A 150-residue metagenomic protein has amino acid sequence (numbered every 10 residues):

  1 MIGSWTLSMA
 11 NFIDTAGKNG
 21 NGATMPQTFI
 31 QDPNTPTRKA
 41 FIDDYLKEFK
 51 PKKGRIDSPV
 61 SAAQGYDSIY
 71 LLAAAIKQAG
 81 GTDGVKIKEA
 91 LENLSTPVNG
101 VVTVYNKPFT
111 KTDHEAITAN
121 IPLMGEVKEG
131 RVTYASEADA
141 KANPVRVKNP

Functional and structural regions predicted by a protein language model:
M1-P150: Extracytosolic ligand-binding ectodomains
